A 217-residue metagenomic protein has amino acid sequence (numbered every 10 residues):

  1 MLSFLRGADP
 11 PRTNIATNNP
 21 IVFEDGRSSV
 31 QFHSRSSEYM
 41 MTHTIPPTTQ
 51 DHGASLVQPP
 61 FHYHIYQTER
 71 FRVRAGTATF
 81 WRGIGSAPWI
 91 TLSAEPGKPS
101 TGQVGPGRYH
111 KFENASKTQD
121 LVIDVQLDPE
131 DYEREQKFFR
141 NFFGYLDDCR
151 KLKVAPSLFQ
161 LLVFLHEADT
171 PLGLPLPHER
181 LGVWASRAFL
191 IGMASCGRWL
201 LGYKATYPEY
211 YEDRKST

Functional and structural regions predicted by a protein language model:
M1-G53, Y203: A short, N-terminal "cap"/entry segment at the start of jelly-roll beta-barrel domains of the cupin/DSBH fold
I15, R70, A78-T79, G83-H110: Short acidic-glycine-tyrosine-enriched beta hairpin
F23, A54-V57, W81, G85: Active-site-proximal segments of catalytic enzyme domains that coordinate small-molecule cofactors or metal ions
R35-M40, A54-V73, P96: A short beta-loop-beta micro-motif enriched in histidine and acidic residues
T42, R74, W81-G83, D124: Beta-strand residues in well-ordered beta-sheet regions across diverse protein folds
E95-F138: Ligand-binding loop in jelly-roll beta-barrel domains
E130-T217: Intrinsically disordered, low-complexity, charge-dense segments enriched in Lys/Arg and Glu/Asp interspersed
